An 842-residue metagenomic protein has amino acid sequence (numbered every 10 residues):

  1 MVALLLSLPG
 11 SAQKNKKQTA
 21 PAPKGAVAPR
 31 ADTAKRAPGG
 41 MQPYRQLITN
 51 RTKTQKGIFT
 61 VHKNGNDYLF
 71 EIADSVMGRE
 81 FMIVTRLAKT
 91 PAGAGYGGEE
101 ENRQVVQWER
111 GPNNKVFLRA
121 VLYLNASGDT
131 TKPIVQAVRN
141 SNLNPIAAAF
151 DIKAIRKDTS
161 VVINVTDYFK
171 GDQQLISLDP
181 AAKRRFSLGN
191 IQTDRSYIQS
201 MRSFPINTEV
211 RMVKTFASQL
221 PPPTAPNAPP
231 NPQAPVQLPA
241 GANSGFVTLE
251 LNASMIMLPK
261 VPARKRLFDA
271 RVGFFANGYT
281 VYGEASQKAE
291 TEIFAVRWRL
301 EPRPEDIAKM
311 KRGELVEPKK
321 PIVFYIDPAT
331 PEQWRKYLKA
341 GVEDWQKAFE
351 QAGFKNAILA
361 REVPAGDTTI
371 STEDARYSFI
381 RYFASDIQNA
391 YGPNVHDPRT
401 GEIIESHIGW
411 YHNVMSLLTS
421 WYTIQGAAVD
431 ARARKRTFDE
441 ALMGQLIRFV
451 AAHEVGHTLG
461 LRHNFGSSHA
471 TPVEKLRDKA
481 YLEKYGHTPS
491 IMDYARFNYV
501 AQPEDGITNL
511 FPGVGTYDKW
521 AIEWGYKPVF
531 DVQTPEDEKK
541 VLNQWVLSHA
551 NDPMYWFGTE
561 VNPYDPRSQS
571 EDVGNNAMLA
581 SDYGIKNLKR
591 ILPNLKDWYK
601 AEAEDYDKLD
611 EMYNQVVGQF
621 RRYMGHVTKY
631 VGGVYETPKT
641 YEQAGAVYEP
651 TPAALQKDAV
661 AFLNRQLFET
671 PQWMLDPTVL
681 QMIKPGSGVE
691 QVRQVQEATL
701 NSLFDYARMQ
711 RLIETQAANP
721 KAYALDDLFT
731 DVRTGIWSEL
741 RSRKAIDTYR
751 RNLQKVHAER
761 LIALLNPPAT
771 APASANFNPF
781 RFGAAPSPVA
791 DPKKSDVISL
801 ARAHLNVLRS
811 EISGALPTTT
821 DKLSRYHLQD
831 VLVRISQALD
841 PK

Functional and structural regions predicted by a protein language model:
M1-S7: Bacterial N-terminal signal peptides
L8-A12: Sec/Tat signal peptide C-region and signal peptidase I cleavage site
K14-Y68, I72-T330, A348, V363-L418 (+5 more regions): Auxiliary tRNA-acceptor-end handling modules of aminoacyl-tRNA synthetases
G39, E362-F383, Q445-A452, G456-Q502: The catalytic-center signature of Zn2+-dependent metalloproteases
Q42, K336-E343, K347, F449 (+2 more regions): Solvent-exposed, polar/charged alpha-helical surfaces in well-ordered, non-transmembrane soluble domains, broadly
M77, P331-A357: Zn2+-dependent metallopeptidase catalytic core
E343-F354, G456-H457, L461, F497 (+1 more regions): Sec-exported extracytoplasmic/periplasmic mature domains
S468-K842: Conserved catalytic/binding loops enriched for acidic/polar residues
